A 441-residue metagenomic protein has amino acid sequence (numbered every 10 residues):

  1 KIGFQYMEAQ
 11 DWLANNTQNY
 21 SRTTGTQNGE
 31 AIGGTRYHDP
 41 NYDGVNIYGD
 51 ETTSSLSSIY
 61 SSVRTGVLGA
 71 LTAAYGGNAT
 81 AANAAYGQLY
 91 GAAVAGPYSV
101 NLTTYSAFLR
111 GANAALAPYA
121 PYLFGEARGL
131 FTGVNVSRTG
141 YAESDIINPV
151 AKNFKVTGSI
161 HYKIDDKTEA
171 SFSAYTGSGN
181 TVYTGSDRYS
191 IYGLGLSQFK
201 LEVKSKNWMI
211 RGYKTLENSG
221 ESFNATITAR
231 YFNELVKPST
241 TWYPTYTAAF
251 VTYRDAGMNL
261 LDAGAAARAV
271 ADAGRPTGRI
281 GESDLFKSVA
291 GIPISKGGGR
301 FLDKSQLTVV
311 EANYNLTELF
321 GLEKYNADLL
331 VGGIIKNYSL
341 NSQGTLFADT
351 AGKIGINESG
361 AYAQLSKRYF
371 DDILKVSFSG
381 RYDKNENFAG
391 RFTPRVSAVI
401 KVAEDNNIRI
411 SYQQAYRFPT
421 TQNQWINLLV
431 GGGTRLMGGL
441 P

Functional and structural regions predicted by a protein language model:
K1-Q5, T157-K163, S173, E202-K204 (+4 more regions): Transmembrane beta-barrel domains of outer membrane proteins
K1-Y192: Periplasmic-side early beta-strands and strand-to-turn transitions of outer-membrane beta-barrels
I2-E8, F172-S178, I210-K214, V331-N337 (+3 more regions): Transmembrane beta-barrel strands of outer-membrane/channel proteins
G3-A9, A151, S197-F199, K204 (+3 more regions): Conserved C-terminal beta-signal and adjacent last beta-strands/turns of outer-membrane beta-barrel proteins
N15-Y20, G133-V150, S190, F223-A229 (+5 more regions): Extracellular/periplasm-exposed beta-strand and loop segments of Gram-negative cell-envelope proteins, dominated by
N153-S159, E169, R188, L194-Q198 (+4 more regions): Transmembrane beta-barrel architecture of outer membranes
K200-F388: Face-selective signature of the C-terminal outer-membrane beta-barrel domain
N218-A225, E386, R391, D405-P441: Surface-exposed extracellular loop regions of Gram-negative outer-membrane beta-barrel proteins, predominantly
